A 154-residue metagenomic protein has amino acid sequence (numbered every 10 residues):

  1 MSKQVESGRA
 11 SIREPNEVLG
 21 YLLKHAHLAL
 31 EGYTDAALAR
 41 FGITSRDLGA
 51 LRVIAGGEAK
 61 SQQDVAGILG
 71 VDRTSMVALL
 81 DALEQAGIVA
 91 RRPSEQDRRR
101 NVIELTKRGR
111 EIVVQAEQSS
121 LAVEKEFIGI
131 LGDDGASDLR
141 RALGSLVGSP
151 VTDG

Functional and structural regions predicted by a protein language model:
M1-F41, S145: N-terminal leader segment of winged-helix/HTH proteins
S2, E6, E31, A59-Q63 (+2 more regions): Charged, amphipathic alpha-helical coiled-coil/dimerization segments
I12, G148-G154: Short, charged, intrinsically disordered terminal tails
L23, I54-E58: Short helix-to-turn junction characteristic of helix-turn-helix DNA-binding domains, especially the helix
A50-L51: Short alpha-helical "packing" element that flanks the helix-turn-helix/winged-helix DNA-binding module
D72-S75: Helix-turn-helix DNA-binding motif, specifically the short coil turn and the N-cap/start of the second
